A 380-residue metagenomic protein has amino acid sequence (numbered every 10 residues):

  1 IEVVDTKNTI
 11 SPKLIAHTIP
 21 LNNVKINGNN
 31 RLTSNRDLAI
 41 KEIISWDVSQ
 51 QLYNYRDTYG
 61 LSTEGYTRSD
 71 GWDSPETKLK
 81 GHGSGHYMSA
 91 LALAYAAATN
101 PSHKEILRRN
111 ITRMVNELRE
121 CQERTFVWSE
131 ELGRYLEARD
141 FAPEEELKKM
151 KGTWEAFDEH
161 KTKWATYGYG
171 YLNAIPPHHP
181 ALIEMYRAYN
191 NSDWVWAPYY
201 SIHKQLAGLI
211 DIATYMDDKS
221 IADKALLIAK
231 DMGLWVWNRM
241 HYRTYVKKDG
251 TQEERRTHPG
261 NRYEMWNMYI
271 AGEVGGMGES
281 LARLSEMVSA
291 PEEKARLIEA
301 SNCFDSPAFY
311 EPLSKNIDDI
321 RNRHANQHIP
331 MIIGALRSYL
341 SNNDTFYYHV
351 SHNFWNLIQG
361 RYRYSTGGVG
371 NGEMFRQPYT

Functional and structural regions predicted by a protein language model:
I1-T380: Glycan-recognition and catalytic cores of secretory/periplasmic carbohydrate-active enzymes
